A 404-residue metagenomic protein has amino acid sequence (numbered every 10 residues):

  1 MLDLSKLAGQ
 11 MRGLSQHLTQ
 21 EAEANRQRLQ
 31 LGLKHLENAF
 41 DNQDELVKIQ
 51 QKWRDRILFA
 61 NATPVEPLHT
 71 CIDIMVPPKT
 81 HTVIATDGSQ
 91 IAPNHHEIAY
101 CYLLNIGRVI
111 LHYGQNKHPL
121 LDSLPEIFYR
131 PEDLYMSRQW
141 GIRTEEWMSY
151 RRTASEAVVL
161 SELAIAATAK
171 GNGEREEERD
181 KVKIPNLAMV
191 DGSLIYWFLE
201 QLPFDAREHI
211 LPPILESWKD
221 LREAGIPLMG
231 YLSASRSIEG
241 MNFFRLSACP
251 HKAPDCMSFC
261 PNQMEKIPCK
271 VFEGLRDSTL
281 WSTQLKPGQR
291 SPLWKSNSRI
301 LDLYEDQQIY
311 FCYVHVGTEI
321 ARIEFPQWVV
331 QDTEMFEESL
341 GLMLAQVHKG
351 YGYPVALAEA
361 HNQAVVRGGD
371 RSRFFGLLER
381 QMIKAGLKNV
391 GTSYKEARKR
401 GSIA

Functional and structural regions predicted by a protein language model:
M1-H69, M75-V76, H81, E145-L187 (+1 more regions): Long, contiguous domain-sized segments
R12-E21, L111-A157: Compact, glycine/acidic-enriched structural inserts
V83-T86: Short hydrophobic beta-strand that contains or immediately precedes a catalytic carboxylate
G88-H96: Short acidic, Gly/Ser-rich segments with clustered Asp/Glu that frequently serve as metal-coordination loops in enzyme
H95-L120: A generic, well-ordered mixed alpha/beta core segment in the N-terminal half of proteins
